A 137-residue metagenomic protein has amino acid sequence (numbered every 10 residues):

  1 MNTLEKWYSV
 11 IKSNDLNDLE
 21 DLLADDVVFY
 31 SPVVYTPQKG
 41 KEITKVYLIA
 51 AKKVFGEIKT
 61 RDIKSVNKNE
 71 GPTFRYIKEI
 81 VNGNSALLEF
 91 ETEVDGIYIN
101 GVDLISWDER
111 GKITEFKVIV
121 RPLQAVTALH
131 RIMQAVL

Functional and structural regions predicted by a protein language model:
M1-L137: C-terminal and inter-domain tail/linker signature
